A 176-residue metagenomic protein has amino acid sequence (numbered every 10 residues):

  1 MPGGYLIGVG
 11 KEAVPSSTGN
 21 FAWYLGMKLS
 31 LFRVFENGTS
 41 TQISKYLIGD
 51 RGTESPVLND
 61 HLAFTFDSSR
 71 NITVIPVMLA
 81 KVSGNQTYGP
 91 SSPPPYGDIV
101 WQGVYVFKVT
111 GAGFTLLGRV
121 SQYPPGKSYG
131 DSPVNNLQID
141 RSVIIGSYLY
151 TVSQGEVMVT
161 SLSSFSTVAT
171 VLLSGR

Functional and structural regions predicted by a protein language model:
M1-R176: Feature marking well-ordered beta-strand scaffolds used for ligand recognition
